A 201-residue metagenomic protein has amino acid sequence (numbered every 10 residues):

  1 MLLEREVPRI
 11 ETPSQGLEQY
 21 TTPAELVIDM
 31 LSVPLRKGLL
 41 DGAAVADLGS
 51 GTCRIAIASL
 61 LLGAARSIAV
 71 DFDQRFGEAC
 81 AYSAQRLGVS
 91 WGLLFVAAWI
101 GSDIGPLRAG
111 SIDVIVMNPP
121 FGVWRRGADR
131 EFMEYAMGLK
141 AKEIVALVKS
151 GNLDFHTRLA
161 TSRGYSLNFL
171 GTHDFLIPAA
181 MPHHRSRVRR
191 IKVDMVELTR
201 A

Functional and structural regions predicted by a protein language model:
M1-A46, I55-I57: S-adenosyl-L-methionine
G49: Conserved S-adenosyl-L-methionine
T52-A64: Conserved SAM-binding loop of SAM-dependent methyltransferases across substrates and taxa, primarily the Class I
R66-D71: Conserved SAM-binding motif I beta-strand of class I
G77-E78, L153: Short alpha-helix immediately C-terminal to the canonical SAM-binding loop
E78-L107: S-adenosyl-L-methionine
W99-D194: S-adenosylmethionine
